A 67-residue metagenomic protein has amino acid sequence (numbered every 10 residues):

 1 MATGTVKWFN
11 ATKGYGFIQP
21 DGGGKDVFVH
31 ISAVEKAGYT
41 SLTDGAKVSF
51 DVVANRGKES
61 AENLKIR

Functional and structural regions predicted by a protein language model:
A2-A33, Y39, S60-N63: S1/OB-fold single-stranded RNA-binding interface
F9, D51-N55: Short beta-strand micro-motifs enriched in acidic
P20-D21, S49-D51: Solvent-exposed, well-ordered amphipathic alpha-helical segments that flank/support binding or catalytic loops
G24-D26, V48, R67: Residue-level detector of alpha-helical segments with a strong bias toward transmembrane helices and their helix-loop
E35-S49: Short nucleic-acid-contacting surface segments enriched for D/E, G, S/T with interspersed K/R
A54-R67: OB-fold/S1-family single-stranded nucleic acid-binding modules
